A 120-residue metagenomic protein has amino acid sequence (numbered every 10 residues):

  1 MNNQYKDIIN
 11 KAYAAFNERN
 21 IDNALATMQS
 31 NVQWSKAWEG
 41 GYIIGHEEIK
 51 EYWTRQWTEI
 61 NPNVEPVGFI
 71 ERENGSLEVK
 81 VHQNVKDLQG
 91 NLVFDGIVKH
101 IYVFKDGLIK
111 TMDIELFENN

Functional and structural regions predicted by a protein language model:
M1-A26, N120: Short, low-complexity N-terminal intrinsically disordered segments enriched in polar/charged residues
Q4, K50-N120: A beta-strand edge to alpha-helix "cap/lid" segment located at domain peripheries
A12, A24-L25, V32, G45 (+3 more regions): Hydrophobic pocket/interface hotspot
N31-Q33, V93: Short hydrophobic/aromatic segments of transmembrane alpha-helices and their interfaces
Q33-I43, R55, E59: A short gly/proline-enriched turn/hairpin at secondary-structure junctions
